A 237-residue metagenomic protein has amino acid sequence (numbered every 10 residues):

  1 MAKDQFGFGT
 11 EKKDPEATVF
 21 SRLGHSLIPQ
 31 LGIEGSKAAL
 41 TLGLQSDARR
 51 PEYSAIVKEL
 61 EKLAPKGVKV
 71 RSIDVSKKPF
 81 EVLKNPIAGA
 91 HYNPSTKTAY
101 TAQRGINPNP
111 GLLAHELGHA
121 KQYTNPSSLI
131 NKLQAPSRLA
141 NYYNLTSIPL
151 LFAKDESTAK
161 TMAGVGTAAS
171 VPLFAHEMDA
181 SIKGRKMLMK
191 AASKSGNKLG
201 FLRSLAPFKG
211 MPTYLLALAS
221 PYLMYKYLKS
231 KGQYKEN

Functional and structural regions predicted by a protein language model:
M1-R22, K235-N237: Non-Sec secretion/translocation targeting segments of pathogen effectors
G9-K13, K62, K66, R71 (+2 more regions): C-terminal low-complexity, largely alpha-helical membrane/lipid-association modules
T18-R22, S26-P29, A135-M178, I182-N237: Long, well-structured alpha-helical subdomains associated with metal-dependent extracellular/ecto-lumenal hydrolases
L27-K69: Juxtamembrane/interface helices at transmembrane-helix boundaries
P65-R71, H91-T101, L117, K121 (+2 more regions): Membrane-active amphipathic alpha-helices
S72-Y100, G105-N107: Catalytic zinc-binding patch centered on the HExxH motif and its immediate surroundings that defines zinc-dependent
P108-T124: Active-site recognition of the HExxH zinc-binding catalytic motif
Q122, L129-L133: ATP-binding/phosphotransfer module of carbohydrate and carboxylate kinases, centering on a glycine-rich
